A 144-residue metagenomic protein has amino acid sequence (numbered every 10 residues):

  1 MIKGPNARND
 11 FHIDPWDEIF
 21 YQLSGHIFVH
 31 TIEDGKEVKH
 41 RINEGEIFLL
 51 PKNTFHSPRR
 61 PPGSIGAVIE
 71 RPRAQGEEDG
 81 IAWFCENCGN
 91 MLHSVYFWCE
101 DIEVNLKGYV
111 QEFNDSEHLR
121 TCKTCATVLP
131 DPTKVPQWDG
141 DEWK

Functional and structural regions predicted by a protein language model:
M1-Y21, H26-I47, F55-K144: Jelly-roll (double-stranded beta-helix
